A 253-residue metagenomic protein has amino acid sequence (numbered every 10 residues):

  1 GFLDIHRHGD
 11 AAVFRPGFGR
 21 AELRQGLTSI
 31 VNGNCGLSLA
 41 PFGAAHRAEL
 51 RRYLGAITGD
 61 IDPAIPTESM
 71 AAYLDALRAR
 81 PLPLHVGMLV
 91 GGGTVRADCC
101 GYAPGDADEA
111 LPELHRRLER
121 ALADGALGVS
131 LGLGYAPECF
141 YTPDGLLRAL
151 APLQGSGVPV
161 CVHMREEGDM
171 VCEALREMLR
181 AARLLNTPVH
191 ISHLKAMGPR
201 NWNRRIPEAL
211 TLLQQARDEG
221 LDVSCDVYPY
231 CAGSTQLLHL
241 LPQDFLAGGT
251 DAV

Functional and structural regions predicted by a protein language model:
G1-A21: Di-metal (Zn2+ and/or Mg2+/Mn2+) metal-binding site signature of metallo-dependent hydrolases with the MBL/beta-CASP
L3-H6, V31-N34, C161-M164, S192: Active-site neighborhood of phospho(di)ester-bond hydrolases with catalytic His/Asp-centered motifs
I5-H6, L82, G87, G233: Short, functionally important structural connectors and interaction interfaces within domains
H8-G9, V90, C100, Q236: Residue-level signal for pocket-adjacent positions within structured domains
A11, S38, C231: Glycine-rich nucleotide phosphate-binding loop and flanking beta-alpha elements of Rossmann-like dinucleotide-binding
V13-R15, C35, C100, G134 (+2 more regions): Hydrophobic alpha-helical membrane-insertion segments
R15-L127, L221-V223: Divalent-metal coordination cores built from histidine and acidic residues
A71-Y73, D106-G132, P137-V253: Histidine/acidic residue-rich metal-binding segments in metalloenzymes
